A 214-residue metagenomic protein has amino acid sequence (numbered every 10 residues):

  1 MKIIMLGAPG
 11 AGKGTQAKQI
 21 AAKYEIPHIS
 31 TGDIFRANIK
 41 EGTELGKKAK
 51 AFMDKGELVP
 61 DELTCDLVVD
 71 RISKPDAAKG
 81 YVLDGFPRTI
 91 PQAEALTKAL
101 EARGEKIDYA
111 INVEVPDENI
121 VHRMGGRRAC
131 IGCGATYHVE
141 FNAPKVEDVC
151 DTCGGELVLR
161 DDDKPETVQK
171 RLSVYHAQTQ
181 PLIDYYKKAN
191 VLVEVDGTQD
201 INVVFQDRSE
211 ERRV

Functional and structural regions predicted by a protein language model:
M1-R213: Glycine-rich phosphate-binding loop of ATP-dependent small-molecule kinases
